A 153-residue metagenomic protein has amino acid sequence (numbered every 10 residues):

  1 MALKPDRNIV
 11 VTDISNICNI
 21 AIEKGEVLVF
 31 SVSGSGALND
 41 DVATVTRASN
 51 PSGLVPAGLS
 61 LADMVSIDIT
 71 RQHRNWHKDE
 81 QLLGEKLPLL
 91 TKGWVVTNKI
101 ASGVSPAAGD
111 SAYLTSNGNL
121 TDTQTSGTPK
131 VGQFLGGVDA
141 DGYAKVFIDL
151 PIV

Functional and structural regions predicted by a protein language model:
M1-V153: Surface-exposed, low-hydrophobicity beta-strand/loop segments enriched in small/polar/acidic residues
